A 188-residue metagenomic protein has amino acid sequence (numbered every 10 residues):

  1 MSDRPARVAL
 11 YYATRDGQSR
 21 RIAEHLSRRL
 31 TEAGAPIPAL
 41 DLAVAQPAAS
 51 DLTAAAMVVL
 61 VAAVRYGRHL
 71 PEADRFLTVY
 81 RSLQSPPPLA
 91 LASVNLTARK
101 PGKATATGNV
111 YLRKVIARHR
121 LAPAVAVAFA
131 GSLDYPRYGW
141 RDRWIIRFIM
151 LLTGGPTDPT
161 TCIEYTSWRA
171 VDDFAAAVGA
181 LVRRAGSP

Functional and structural regions predicted by a protein language model:
S2-T31: N-terminal beta1-alpha1 ligand-phosphate binding loop
D3-P5, A62-P188: FMN-binding flavodoxin-like domain, especially the glycine-rich phosphate-binding loop
Y11, L40, A92: The conserved SAM/SAH-binding core of class I Rossmann-like methyltransferase domains, concentrating on the hydrophobic
A13-G17, L42, A63-G67: Short, surface-exposed acidic/glycine-rich loop or hinge patches that mediate macromolecular interfaces
A33-Q46: A short beta-strand-loop structural module common to alpha/beta enzyme folds
L52-T53, Q84: A short, aliphatic-rich alpha-helical micro-motif
